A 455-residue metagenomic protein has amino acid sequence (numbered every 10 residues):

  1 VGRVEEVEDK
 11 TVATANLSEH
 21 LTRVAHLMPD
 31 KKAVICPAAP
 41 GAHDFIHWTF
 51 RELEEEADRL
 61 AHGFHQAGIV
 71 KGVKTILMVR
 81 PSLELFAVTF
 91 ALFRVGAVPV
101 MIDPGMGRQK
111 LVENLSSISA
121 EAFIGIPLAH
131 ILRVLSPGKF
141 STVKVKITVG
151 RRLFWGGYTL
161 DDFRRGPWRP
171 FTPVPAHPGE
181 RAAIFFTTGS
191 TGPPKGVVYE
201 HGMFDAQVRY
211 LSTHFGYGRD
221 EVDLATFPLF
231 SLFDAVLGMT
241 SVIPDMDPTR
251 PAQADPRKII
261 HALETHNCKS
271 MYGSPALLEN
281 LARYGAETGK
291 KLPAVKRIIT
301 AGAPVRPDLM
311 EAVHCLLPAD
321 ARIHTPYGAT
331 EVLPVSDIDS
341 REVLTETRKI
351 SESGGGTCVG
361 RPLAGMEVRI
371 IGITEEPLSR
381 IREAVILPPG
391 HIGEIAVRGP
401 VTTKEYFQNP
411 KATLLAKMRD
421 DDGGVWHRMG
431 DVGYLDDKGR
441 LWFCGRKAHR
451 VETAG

Functional and structural regions predicted by a protein language model:
E8-N16, R152-R181, V208: Flexible, low-complexity linker/hinge segments
A13, V34-F90, G107-V112, P175 (+1 more regions): Conserved AMP-binding/adenylate-forming core of the ANL superfamily
P29-K32, T148, R164-F186, P193 (+1 more regions): Conserved pre-ATP/AMP-binding loop-to-beta segment of ANL
H47-R51, A182-R209, T240: Conserved AMP-binding A3 loop
A67, R94-F163, E264: Structural core segment of the AMP-binding/adenylate-forming
M78, P377, V385-A454: Conserved ATP-binding/catalytic segment of the ANL
A97-V98, D205-V222, F227-S270, Y284: Conserved AMP-binding/adenylation subdomain of ANL enzymes
V145, V149, D161, M239 (+4 more regions): Gly/Ser/Thr-rich phosphate-binding loop
